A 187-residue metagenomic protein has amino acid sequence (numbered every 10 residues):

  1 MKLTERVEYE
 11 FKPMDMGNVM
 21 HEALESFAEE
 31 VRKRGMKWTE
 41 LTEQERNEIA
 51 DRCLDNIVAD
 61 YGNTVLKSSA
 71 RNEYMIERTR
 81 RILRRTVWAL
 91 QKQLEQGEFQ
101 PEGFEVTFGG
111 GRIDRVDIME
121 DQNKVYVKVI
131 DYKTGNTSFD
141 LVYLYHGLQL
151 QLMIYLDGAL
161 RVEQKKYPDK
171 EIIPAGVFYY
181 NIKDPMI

Functional and structural regions predicted by a protein language model:
M1-A28: C-terminal, charged and often intrinsically disordered regions of DNA end-processing helicases and nucleases
M1-E8, Y74, G110-D117, D121 (+1 more regions): Short intrinsically disordered, low-complexity coil segments enriched in acidic
K2-F11, R32-L41, D60-E73, Y132-Y143 (+1 more regions): Glycine- and acidic
Y9-G17, E43, N47-A50, N72 (+7 more regions): Active-site-proximal structural scaffolding
A23-G109: A non-catalytic, helix-rich entry segment at domain boundaries
M36-K37, L41, Y126-K128, L156-I187: Substrate-binding beta-hairpin/strand module that engages nucleic acids
P101-Q164: Non-catalytic protein-protein interaction segments used by genome-maintenance enzymes to assemble and couple activities
